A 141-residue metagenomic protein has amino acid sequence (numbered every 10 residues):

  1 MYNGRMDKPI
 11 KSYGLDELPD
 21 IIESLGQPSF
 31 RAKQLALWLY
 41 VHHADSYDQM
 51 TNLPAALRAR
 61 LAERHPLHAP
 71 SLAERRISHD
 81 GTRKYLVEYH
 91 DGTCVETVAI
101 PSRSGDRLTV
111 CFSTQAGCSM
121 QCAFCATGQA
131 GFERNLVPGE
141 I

Functional and structural regions predicted by a protein language model:
Y2-G105: Flexible, acidic/Gly-rich N-terminal and inter-domain linker regions that tether and position cofactor-handling modules
I100-I141: Conserved Radical SAM active-site core
